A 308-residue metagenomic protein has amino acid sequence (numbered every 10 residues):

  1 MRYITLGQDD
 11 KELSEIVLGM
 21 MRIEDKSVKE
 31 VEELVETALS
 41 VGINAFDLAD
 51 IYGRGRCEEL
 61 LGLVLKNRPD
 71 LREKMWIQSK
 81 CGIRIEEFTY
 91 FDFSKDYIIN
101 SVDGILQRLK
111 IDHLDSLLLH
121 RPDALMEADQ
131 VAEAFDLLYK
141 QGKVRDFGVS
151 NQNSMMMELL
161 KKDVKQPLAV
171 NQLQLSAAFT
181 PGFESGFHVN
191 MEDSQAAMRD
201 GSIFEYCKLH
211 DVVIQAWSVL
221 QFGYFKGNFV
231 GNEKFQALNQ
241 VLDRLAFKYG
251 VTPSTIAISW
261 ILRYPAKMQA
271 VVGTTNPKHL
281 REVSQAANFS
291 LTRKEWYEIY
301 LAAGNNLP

Functional and structural regions predicted by a protein language model:
M1-M75, K140, G223: N-terminal binding-site loop/beta-alpha segment at the start of enzyme catalytic domains that lines or forms
I23-K29, A49-E59, I85, D123-E127 (+2 more regions): Acidic-and-aromatic substrate-binding clefts and catalytic sites of carbohydrate-active enzymes
K26-A38, F93-L109, M155-E158: Short, acidic/polar
I43, I111-L114, V144, L168: A structural motif
A45-Y52, L117-L119, R145-G148: Short catalytic-loop micro-motif centered on adjacent basic/acidic residues
R72-K95, H120-R121: Structural motif corresponding to the early beta-alpha repeats
Q107-E127: Active-site groove signature of glycoside hydrolases
P122, M126-P308: Beta/alpha (TIM)-barrel catalytic core signal, keyed to glycine-rich beta->alpha loops juxtaposed to Asp/Glu that bind
